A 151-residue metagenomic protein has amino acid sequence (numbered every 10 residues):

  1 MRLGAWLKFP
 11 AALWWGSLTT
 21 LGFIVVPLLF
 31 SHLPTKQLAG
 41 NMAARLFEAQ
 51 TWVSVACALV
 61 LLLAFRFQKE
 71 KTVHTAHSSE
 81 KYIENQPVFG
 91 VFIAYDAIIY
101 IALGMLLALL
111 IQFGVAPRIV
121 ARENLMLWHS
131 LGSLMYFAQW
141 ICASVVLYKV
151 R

Functional and structural regions predicted by a protein language model:
M1-K71, R122: Interfacial loop at the N-terminal end of multi-pass membrane proteins
V25, V115, A143-V146: Hydrophobic/aromatic residues in alpha-helical transmembrane segments
P34, V115-S130: Interfacial helix-loop-helix junctions of multi-pass membrane proteins
L46, L125-W140: Individual transmembrane alpha-helices with interfacial aromatic-anchor signatures
S54-L61, M135-K149: Hydrophobic cores of alpha-helical transmembrane segments in multi-pass inner/ER membrane proteins, independent
K69-I83, P87-R122: Mid-chain, well-packed structural core segment of small domains
